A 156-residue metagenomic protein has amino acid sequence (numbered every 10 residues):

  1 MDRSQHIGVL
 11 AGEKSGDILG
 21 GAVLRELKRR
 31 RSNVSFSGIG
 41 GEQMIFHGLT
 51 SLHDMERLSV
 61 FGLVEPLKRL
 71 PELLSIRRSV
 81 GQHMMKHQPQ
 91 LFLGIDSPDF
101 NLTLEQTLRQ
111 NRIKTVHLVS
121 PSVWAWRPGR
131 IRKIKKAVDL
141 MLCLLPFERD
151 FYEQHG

Functional and structural regions predicted by a protein language model:
Q5-G156: Active-site and donor-binding regions of nucleotide-sugar-utilizing enzymes
